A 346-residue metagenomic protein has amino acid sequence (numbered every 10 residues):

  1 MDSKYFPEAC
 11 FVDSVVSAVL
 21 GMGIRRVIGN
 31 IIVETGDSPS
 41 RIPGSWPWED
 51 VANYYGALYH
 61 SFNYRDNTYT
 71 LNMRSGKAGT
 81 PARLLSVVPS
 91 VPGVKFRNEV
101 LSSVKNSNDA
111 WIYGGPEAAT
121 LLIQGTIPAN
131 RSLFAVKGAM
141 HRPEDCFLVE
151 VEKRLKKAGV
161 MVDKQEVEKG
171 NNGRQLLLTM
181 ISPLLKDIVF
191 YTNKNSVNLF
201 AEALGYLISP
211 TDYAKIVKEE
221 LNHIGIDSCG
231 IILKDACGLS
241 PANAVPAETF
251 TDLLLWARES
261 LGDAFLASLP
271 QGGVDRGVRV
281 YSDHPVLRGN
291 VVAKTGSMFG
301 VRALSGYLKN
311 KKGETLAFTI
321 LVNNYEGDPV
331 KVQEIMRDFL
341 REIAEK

Functional and structural regions predicted by a protein language model:
M1-S228, E345-K346: Conserved serine DD-peptidase/penicillin-binding transpeptidase domain and beta-lactam-recognizing active-site
V160, Q165, N195-N198, E202-K346: Small-residue-rich helix-loop
